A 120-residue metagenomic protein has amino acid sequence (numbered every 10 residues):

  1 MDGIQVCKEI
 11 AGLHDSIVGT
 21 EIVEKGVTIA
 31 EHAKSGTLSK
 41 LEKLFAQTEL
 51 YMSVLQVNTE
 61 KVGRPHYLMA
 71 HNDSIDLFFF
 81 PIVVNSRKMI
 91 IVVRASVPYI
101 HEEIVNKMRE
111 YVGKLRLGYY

Functional and structural regions predicted by a protein language model:
M1-Y120: Non-catalytic interaction/Regulatory regions outside core domains
